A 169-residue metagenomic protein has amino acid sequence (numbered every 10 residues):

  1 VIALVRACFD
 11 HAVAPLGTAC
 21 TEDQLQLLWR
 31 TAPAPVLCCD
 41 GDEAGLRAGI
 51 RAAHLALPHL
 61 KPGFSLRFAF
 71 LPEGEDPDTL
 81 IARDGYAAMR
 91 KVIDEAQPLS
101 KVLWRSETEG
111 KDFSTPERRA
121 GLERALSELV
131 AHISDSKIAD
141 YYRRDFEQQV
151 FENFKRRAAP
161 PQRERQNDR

Functional and structural regions predicted by a protein language model:
I2-D10, T31: Alpha-helix C-terminal capping segments
D10-G17: Short hydrophobic/aromatic-enriched beta-strand-loop microsegments
A19-P35, C39-R169: A charged alpha-helical hairpin associated with nucleic-acid processing machineries
